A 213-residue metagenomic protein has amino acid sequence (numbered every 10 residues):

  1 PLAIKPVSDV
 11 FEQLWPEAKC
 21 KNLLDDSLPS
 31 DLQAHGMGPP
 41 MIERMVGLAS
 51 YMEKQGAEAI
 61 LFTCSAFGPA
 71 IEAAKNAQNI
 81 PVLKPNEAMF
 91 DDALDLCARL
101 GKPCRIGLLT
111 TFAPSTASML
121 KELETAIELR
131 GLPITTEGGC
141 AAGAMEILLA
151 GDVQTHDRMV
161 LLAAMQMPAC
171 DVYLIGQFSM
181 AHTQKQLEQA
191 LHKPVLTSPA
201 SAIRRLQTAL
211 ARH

Functional and structural regions predicted by a protein language model:
P1-H213: Non-catalytic structural scaffold of enzyme domains
